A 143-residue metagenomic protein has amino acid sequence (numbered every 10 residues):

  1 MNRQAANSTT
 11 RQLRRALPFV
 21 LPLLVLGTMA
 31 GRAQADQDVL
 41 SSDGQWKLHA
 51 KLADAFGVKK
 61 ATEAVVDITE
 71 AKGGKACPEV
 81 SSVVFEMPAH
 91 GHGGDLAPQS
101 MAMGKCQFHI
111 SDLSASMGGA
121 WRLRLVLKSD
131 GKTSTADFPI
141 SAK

Functional and structural regions predicted by a protein language model:
M1-L13: N-terminal secretory signal peptides that target proteins for export/translocation
N2, G31-R32: N-terminal export/targeting leaders of redox proteins
S8, A16-F19, G94-L96: Alpha-helical and His/Cys-centered functional microenvironments
S8-T9, G27, I68: Intrinsically disordered/low-complexity terminal segments and short unstructured peptides
R15-A16, A33: Hydrophobic alpha-helical segments, especially transmembrane helices and their immediate juxtamembrane helical caps
A16-T28: Bacterial N-terminal signal peptides
Q34-K143: Contiguous segments within soluble domain cores/interaction surfaces
